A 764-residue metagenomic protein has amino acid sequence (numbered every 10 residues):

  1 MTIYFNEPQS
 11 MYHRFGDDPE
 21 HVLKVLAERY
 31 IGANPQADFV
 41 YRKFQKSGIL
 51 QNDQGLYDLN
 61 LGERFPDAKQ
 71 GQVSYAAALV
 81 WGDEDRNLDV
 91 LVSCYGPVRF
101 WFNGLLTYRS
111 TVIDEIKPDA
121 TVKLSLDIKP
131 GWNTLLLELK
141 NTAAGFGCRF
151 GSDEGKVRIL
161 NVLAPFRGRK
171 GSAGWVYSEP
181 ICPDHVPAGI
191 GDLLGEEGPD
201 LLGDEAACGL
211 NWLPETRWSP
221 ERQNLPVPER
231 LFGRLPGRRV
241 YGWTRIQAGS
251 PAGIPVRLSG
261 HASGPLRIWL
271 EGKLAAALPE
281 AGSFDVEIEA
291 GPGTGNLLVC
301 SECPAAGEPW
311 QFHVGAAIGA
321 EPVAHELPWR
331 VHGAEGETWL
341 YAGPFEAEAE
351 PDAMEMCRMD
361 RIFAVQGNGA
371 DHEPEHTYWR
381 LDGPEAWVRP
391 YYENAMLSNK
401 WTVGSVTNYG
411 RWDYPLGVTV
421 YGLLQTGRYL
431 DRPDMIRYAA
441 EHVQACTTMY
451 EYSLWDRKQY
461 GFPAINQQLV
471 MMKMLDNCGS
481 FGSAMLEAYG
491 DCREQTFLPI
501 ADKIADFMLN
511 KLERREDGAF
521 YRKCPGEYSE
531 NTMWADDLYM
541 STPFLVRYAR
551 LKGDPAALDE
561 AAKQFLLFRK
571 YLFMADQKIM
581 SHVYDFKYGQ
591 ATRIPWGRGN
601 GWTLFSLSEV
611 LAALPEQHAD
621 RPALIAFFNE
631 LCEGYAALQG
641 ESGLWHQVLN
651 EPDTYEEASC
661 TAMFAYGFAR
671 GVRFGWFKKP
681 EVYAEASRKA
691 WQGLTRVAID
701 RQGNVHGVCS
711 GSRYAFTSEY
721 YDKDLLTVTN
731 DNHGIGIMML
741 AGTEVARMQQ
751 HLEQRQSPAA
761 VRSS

Functional and structural regions predicted by a protein language model:
M1-L59, T134-L231, C300-Y378: Accessory carbohydrate-binding/adhesion or oligomerization-edge regions at the termini of glycan-active proteins
A68-V80, G233-Q247: Short beta-strands within extracellular/lumenal beta-sheet-rich domains
G82, N87-W101, L135, S250-I268 (+1 more regions): Aromatic-lined ligand-binding clefts that engage carbohydrates, nucleic acids, or primary amines
F100-L124, R267-F284: Solvent-exposed beta-strand/loop surfaces of large extracellular or lumenal domains
W379-A395, T407-D413, I436, A445-D476 (+5 more regions): CBM-like carbohydrate-recognition segments
G417-P433, S480-E494, M540-D554, W602-D620 (+2 more regions): Well-ordered alpha-helical scaffold segments within catalytic/enzyme domains
R437, T448-D585, R593, R701: Extended ligand-binding groove/face enriched in aromatic
A535-Q647, T654-A665, E681-G711, H751: Extended ligand-binding clefts on enzyme/binding-domain cores
